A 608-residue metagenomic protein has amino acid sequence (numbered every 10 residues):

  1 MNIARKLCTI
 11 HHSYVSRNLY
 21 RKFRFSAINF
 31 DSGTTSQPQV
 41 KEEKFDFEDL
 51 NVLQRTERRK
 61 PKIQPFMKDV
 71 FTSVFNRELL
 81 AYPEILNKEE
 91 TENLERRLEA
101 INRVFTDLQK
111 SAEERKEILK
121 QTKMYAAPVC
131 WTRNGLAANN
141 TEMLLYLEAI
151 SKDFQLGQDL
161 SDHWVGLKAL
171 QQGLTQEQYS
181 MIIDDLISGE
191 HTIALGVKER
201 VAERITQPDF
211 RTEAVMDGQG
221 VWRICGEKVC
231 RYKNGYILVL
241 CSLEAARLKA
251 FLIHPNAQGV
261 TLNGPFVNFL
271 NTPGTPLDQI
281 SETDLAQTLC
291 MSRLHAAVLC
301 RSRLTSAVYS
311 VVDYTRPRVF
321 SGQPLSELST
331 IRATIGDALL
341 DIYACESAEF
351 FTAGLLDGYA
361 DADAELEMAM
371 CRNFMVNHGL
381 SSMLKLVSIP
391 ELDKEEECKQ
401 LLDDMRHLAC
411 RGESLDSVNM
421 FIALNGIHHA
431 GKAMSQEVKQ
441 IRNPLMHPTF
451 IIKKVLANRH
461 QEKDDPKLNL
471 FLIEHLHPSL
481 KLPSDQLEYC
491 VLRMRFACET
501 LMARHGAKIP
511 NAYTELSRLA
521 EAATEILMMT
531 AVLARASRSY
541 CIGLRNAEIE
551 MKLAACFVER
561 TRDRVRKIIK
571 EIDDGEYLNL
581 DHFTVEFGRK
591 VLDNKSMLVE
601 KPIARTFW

Functional and structural regions predicted by a protein language model:
I3-V165, Q171-S188: Amphipathic, small/basic residue-rich leader segments at the start of a protein or domain
T56, P61, P390-S479, E576-W608: Glycine-rich phosphate/cofactor-binding loops in nucleotide/flavin-utilizing enzymes
E95, E114-K116, S329-R332, E365-M370 (+2 more regions): Short, charged, amphipathic alpha-helical segments
S188-K198: A short, Trp-centered hydrophobic/proline-enriched beta-strand micro-motif
V221, C225-V260: A short core secondary-structure module
T261-E346, H407-G412, A430, K439-L527: Glycine-rich beta->alpha junctions and the first turn(s) of the following alpha-helix
A286-S292, I331-A333, D363-C371, Q400-R411 (+2 more regions): Short beta-alpha connecting loops at secondary-structure transitions that line or flank enzyme active sites
Y343-F374, L384-E391, M528-F557, R566 (+1 more regions): C-terminal helix-coil-helix/basic helical segment that borders enzyme active sites and/or dimer interfaces and provides
